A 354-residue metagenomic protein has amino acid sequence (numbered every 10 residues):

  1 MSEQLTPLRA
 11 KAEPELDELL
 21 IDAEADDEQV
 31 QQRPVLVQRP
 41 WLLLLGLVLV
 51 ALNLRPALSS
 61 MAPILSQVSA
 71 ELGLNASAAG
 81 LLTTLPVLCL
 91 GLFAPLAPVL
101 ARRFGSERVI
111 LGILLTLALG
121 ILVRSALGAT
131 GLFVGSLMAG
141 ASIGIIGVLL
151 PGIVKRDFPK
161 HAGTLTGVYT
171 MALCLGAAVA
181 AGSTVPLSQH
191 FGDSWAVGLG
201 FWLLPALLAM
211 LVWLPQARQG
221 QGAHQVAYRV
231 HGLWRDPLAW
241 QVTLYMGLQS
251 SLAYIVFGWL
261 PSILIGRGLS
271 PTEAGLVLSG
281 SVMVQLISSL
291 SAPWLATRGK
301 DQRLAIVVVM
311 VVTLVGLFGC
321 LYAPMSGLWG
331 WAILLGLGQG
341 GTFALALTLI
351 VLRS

Functional and structural regions predicted by a protein language model:
L42-A76, A94-A97, V256-P261: Extracytoplasmic
S59, V87-P95, A178, V282-L290: Residue-level signature of mid-helix packing/kink "hotspots" within the transmembrane helices of 12-pass Major
M61-A62, P237-S279, V284-L286: Extracytoplasmic gate region of multi-pass secondary transporters
L92-T130: Conserved MFS/SLC helix-loop-helix module at the cytosolic interface between two early adjacent transmembrane helices
F93-G105, S288-D301: Helix-to-loop junctions at the C-terminal end of transmembrane segments in multipass secondary transporters
A129, K160-A217: Helix-loop-helix hairpin linking two adjacent transmembrane segments in secondary transporters
L137-M171: Cytoplasmic helix-loop-helix junction between adjacent transmembrane helices in 12-TM secondary transporters
D301-L349: C-terminal transmembrane helical hairpin of 12-TM major facilitator-type secondary transporters
